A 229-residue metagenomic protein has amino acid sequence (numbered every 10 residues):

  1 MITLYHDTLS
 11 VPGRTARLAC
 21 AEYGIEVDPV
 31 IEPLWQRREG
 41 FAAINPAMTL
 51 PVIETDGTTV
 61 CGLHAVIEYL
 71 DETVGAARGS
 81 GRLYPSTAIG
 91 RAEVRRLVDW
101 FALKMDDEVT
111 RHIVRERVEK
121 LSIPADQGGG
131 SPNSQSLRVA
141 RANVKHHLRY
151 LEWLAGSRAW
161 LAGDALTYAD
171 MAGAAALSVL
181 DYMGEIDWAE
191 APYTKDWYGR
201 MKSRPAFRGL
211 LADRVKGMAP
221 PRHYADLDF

Functional and structural regions predicted by a protein language model:
M1-S134, D228: GST-like domain detector, emphasizing the conserved glutathione-binding G-site in the N-terminal thioredoxin-like
D7, Y168, R214-V215: Short, solvent-exposed turn/loop segments enriched in Gly/Ser/Thr/Pro and often Arg
L34-W35, L166, K216-G217: Positions that flank functional sites
R37-G40, T49, G79-S80, V114 (+5 more regions): Glycine-rich, flexible loop/turn motifs
D71, A176-L177, L211: Active-site-flanking alpha-helical
G79-S86, V109, W160-D164, A189 (+1 more regions): Short, hydrophobic secondary-structure boundary micro-motifs
F101-S203: GST-like fold's C-terminal all-alpha helical module
R214-F229: Acidic/histidine-enriched, glycine/proline-rich intrinsically disordered or flexible terminal extensions
